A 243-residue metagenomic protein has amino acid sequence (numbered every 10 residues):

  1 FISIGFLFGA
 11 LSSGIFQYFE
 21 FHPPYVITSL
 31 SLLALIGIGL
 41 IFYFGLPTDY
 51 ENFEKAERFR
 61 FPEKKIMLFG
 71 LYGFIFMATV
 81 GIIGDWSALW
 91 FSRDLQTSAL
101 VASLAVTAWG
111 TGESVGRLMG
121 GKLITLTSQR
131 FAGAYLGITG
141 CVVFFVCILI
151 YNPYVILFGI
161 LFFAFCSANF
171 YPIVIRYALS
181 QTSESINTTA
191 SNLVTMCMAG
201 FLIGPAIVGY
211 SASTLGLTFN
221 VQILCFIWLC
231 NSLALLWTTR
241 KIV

Functional and structural regions predicted by a protein language model:
F1-L46: Helix-loop-helix hairpin linking two adjacent transmembrane segments in secondary transporters
S3-I4, F8, G110-T111, M198-G200: Short hydrophobic/small-residue motifs within alpha-helical transmembrane segments of multi-pass transporter-like
Q17, G116-S128, A212-S213: Helix-to-loop junctions at the C-terminal end of transmembrane segments in multipass secondary transporters
K64-T107, T111-V115: Extracytoplasmic gate region of multi-pass secondary transporters
F131-V146: Structural signature of the two symmetry-related core transmembrane helices
Y154-F162: Paired small-residue
A168-T182: Intracellular juxtamembrane helix-capping segments at the cytosolic ends of symmetry-related transmembrane helices
T182-L217, V221-L224: A late C-terminal transmembrane helix in Major Facilitator Superfamily
